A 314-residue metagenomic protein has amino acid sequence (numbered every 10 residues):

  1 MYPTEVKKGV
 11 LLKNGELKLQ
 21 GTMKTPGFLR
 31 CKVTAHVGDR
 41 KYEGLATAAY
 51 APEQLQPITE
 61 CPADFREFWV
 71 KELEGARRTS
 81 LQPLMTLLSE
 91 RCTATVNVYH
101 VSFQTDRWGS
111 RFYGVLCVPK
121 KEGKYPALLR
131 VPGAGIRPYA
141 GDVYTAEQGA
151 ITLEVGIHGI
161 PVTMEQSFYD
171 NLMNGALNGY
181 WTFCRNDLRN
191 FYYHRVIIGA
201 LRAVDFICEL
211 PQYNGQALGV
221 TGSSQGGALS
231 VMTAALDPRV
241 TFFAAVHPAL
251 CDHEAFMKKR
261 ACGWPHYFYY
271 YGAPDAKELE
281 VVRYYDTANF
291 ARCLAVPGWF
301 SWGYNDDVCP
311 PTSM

Functional and structural regions predicted by a protein language model:
M1-Q56: Beta-strand-enriched, solvent-exposed domains that form extended recognition/catalytic surfaces
V6, G75-E122: N-terminal cap/lid segment of alpha/beta-hydrolase-fold proteins
Y50-L84: Low-complexity, Pro/Ser/Thr- and charge-rich linker/hinge segments at domain boundaries
D106, Y113-K124, P132-R137, V143-A146: Short beta-strand-to-loop junctions in surface cap/lid or active-site-entrance loops
R137-I198, A255-C262: Cap/lid segment of the alpha/beta-hydrolase catalytic domain
Y213-S223: Alpha/beta-hydrolase fold nucleophile elbow
G227-D275: Hydrolase active-site cap/lid region
K258-M314: The feature captures the conserved acid-bearing segment of alpha/beta-hydrolase catalytic domains
